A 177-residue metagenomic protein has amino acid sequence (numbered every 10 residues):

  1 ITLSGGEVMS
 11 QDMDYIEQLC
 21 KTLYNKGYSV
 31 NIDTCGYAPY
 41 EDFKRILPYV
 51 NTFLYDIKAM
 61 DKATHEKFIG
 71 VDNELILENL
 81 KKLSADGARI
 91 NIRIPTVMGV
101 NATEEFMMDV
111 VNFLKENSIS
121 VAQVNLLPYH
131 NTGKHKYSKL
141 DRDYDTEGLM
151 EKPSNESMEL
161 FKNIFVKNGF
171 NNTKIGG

Functional and structural regions predicted by a protein language model:
T2, M9-S138: Conserved AdoMet/S-adenosylmethionine-binding subsite of the radical SAM
K115, A122, Y137-I164: A structural motif corresponding to the C-terminal lobe/cap of the Radical SAM core domain
F170, K174-G177: Radical SAM enzyme core and accessory elements
